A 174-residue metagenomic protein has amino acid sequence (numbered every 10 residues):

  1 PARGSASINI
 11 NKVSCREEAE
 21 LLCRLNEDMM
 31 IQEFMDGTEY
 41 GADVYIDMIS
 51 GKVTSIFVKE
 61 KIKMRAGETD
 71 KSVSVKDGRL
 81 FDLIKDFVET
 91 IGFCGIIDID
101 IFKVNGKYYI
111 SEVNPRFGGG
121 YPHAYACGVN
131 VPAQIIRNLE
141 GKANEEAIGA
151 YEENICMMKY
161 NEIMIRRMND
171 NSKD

Functional and structural regions predicted by a protein language model:
P1-N11: A conserved helix-loop-beta module that forms one wall/lid of the active-site cleft in ATP-utilizing catalytic domains
P1-R3, Y45, E89, P122: N-terminal hydrophobic or amphipathic segments with adjacent small-residue motifs that include Sec signal peptides
R3-S5, K63-R65, R116-G119: A short, flexible beta-alpha/helix-coil linker loop
I8, T69, Y121: Generic anion/oxyanion-binding catalytic loop in active/binding sites
N11-G92, F102-K103, K107-Y109: Phosphate-binding site of ATP-dependent enzymes
K76-D174: ATP-dependent carboxylate activation and anion-phosphoryl transfer catalytic cores that bind Mg-ATP to form
